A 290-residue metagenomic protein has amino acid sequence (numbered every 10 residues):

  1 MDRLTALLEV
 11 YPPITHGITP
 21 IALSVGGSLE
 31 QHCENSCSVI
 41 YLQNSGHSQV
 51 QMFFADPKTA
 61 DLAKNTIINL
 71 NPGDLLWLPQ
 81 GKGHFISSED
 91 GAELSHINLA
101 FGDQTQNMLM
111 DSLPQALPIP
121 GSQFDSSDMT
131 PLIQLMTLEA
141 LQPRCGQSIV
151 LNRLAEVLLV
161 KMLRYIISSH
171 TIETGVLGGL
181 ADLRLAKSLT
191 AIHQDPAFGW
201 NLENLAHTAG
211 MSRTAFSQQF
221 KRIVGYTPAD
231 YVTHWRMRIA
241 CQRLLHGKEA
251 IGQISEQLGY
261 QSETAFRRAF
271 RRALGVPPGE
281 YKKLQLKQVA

Functional and structural regions predicted by a protein language model:
M1-N71, G81, A265, K287-A290: Generic protein-terminus/edge-of-domain signal
D2-H16, L75-L141, V160-T171: A hydrophobic/aromatic-rich effector-binding and dimerization subdomain of bacterial HTH-type transcriptional regulators
N35-S38, R153, L158, L183: Aromatic- and histidine-enriched alpha-helix N-cap/loop-to-helix transition segments that scaffold the rims
C37-S38, A92-L94, D195: Structural motif
L42, D128-L132, L154: Amphipathic, well-ordered alpha-helical segments in soluble domains
Q43-S45, P79, E89, D195: A short, compositionally biased micro-patch
L117-Q123, S127, A140-L151, V160-F198 (+3 more regions): Short, Lys/Arg-enriched, Trp-marked, Pro/Gly-tolerant hinge/linker segments that flank
L189-Q194, G199-N204, M211, Q218 (+3 more regions): Terminal helix-turn-helix DNA-binding modules in bacterial transcription factors
